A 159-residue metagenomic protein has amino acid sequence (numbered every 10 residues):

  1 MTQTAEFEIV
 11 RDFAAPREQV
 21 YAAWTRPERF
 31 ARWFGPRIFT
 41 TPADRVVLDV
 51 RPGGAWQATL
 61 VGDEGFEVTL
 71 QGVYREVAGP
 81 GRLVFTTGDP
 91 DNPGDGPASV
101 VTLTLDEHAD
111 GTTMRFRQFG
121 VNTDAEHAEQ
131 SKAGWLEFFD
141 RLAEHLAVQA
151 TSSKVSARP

Functional and structural regions predicted by a protein language model:
M1-T41: Hydrophobic ligand-binding cavity/cleft-lining segments
E8-A14, D49, T59, V73 (+1 more regions): Generic structural detector for well-ordered beta-strands
R17-E18, V50-R51, R75-R82, T104-T113: A short, structured loop/turn motif at beta-sheet edges
V20, F30, W56, Y74 (+4 more regions): Hydrophobic pocket/interface hotspot
A43-G88: Glycine-rich portal/gate segments that line the openings of hydrophobic small-molecule binding cavities
V84-L136: Beta-strand/loop substructures that line and gate deep hydrophobic ligand-binding cavities in soluble
G120-P159: A conserved amphipathic terminal alpha-helix motif
